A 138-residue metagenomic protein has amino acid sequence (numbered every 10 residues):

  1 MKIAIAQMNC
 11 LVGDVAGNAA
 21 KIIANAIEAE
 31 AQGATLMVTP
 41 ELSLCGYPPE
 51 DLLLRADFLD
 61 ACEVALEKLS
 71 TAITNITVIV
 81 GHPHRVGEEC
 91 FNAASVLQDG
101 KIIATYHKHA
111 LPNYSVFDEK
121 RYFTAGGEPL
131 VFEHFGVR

Functional and structural regions predicted by a protein language model:
M1-R138: Enzyme catalytic cores with a strong preference for nitrogen-chemistry domains
